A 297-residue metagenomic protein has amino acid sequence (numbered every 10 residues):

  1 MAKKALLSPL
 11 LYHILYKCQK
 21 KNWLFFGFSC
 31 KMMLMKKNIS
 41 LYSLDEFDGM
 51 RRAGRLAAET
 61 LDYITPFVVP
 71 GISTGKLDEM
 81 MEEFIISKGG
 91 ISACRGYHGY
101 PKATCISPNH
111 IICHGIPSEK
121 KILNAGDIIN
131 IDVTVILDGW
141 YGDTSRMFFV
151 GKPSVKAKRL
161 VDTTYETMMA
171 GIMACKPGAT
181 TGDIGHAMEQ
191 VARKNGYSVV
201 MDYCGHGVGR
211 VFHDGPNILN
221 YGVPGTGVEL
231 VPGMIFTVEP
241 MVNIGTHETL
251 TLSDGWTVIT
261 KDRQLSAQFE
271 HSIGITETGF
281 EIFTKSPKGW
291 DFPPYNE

Functional and structural regions predicted by a protein language model:
A2-A5: Ala/Thr-enriched low-complexity intrinsically disordered regions
L7, Y12-K17, F28-K31: Short, positively charged and aromatic/hydrophobic N-terminal segments
Q19, S29-E297: Active-site neighborhoods and metal-handling regions in enzymes and metal-associated proteins
